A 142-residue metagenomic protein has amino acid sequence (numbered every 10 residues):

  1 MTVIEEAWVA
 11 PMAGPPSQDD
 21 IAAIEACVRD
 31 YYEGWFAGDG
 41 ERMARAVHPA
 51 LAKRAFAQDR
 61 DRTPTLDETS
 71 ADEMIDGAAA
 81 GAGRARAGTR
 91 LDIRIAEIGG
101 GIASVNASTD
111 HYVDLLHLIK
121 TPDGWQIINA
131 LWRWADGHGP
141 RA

Functional and structural regions predicted by a protein language model:
M1-E41, R45-A50, D61, L66-E68 (+1 more regions): Short, low-complexity N-terminal intrinsically disordered segments enriched in polar/charged residues
T2-V3, S104-N106, V113-G139: Short beta-strand edge/turn micro-motifs at domain boundaries
G14, G34, G38-G40, G77 (+5 more regions): Residue-identity detector for glycine
D20-A23, A52-Y112: Surface-exposed, charged secondary-structure patches
Y32-E33, A57, V113, Q126: Compositionally biased, intrinsically disordered low-complexity regions enriched in proline and serine
W35-F36, A46, E73-I75, G88-L91 (+1 more regions): Solvent-exposed, well-ordered amphipathic alpha-helical segments that flank/support binding or catalytic loops
